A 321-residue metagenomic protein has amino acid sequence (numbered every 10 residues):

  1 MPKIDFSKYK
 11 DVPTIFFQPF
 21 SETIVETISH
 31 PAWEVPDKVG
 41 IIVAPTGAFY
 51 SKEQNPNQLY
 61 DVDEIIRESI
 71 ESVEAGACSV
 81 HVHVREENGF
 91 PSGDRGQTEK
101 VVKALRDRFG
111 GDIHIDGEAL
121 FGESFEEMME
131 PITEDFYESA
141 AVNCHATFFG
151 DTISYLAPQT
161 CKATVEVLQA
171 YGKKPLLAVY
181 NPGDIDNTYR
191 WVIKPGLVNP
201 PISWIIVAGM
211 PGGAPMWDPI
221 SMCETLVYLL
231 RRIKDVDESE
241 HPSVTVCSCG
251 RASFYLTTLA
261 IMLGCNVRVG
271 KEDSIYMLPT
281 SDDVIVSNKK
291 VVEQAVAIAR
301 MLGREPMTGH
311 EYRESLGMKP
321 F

Functional and structural regions predicted by a protein language model:
D5-Q18, K38-I42, S79-H81, D112-D116 (+5 more regions): Structural preference for beta-strand elements that scaffold enzyme active sites
P31-N57: N-terminal small/glycine-rich loop or linker at the start of catalytic domains across soluble metabolic enzymes
V43, F90-G117, A163-A170, T225-S239 (+1 more regions): Alpha-helix-loop-beta-strand connector modules within alpha/beta enzyme cores
E53, C78-V101, M210-G212, I275-T280: Glycine-rich, proline-tolerant flexible connector loops at the mouths of alpha/beta enzymes
V62-R67, G89-L156: Active-site beta->alpha loop and helix N-cap motifs at the rims of alpha/beta catalytic domains
I65, S72, H83, A140 (+3 more regions): Conserved, mostly hydrophobic/aromatic
S139-E272, V284-S287: Catalytic alpha/beta core domains of metabolic enzymes, predominantly
E293-F321: Mid-to-C-terminal alpha-helical segments outside catalytic/metal-binding sites
